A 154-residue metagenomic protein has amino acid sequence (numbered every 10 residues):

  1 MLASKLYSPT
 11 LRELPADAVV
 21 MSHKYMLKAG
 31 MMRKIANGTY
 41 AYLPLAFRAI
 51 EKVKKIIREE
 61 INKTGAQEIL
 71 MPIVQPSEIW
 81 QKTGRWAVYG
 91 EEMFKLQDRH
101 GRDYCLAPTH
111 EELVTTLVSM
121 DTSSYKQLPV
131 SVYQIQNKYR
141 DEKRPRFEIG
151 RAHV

Functional and structural regions predicted by a protein language model:
M1-R151: TRNA-recognition modules of translation machinery and tRNA-sensing kinases, especially anticodon-binding
